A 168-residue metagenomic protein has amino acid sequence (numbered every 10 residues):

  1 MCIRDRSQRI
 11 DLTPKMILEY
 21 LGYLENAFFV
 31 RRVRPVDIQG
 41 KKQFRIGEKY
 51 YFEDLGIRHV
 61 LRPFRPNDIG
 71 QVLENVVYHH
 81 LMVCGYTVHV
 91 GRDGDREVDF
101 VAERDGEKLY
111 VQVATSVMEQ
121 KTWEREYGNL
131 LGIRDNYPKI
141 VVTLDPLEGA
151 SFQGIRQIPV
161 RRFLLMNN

Functional and structural regions predicted by a protein language model:
M1-K108: Accessory nucleic acid-recognition modules appended to NTPase machines
K41-K42, L131, L147-G149: Short secondary-structure boundary/capping segments
T87, P138, G154-R156: Conserved beta-strand segments of alpha/beta enzyme cores
V90, N136-T143: Short, hydrophobic beta-strand segments that form beta-sheet elements in well-ordered domains
V98-D99, E119-T122, L147-F152: Short active-site-adjacent structural elements
G106-E119, E126: Active-site ExK catalytic segment of metal-dependent nucleases
G128-Y137: Arginine/glycine-rich "motif VI" loop of SF2 helicases in the C-terminal RecA-like domain
V142, P146-N168: Domain-level recognition of nuclease-like catalytic cores that cleave nucleotide substrates
